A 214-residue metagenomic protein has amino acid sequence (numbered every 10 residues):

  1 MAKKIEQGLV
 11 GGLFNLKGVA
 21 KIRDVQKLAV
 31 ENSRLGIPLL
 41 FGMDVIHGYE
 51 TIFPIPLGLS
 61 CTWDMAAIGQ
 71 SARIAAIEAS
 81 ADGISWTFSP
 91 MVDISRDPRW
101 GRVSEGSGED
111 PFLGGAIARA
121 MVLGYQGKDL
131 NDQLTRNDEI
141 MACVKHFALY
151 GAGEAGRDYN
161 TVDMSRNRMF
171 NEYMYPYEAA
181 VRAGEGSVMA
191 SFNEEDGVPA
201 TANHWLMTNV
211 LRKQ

Functional and structural regions predicted by a protein language model:
M1-Q214: Glycoside hydrolase catalytic-domain context in secreted enzymes
